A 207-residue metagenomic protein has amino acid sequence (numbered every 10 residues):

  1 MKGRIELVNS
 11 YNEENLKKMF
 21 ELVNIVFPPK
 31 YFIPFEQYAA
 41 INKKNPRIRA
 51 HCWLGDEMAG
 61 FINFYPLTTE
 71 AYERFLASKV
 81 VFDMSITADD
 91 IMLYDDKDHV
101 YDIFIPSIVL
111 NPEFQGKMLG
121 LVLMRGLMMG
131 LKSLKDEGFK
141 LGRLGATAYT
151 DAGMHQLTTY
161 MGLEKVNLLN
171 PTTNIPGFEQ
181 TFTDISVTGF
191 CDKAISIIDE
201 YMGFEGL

Functional and structural regions predicted by a protein language model:
M1-Q37, K43-P66, E70: Short amphipathic alpha-helix that is part of the acyltransferase structural core
M1-Y11, V26, I108, K132-L207: Terminal substrate-recognition subdomain of acyl/acetyltransferases
K18, L22, G126, G130 (+1 more regions): Amphipathic alpha-helical segments that form well-ordered structural scaffolds and often line/cohere around active
K43-K44, K97-D98, E137-K140: Flexible, charged surface loops at secondary-structure boundaries
N63-S107: Conserved acyl-donor/pantetheine-binding loop and adjacent beta-alpha core of acyl/acetyltransferases and related
P66, P112, A148: Residues that line or immediately flank small-molecule/substrate-binding pockets and catalytic motifs
S78-F82, M124, I197-F204: Short intrinsically disordered coil segments
S107-L110, Q115-S133: Conserved acetyl-CoA-binding loop-helix of GNAT-fold acetyltransferases
